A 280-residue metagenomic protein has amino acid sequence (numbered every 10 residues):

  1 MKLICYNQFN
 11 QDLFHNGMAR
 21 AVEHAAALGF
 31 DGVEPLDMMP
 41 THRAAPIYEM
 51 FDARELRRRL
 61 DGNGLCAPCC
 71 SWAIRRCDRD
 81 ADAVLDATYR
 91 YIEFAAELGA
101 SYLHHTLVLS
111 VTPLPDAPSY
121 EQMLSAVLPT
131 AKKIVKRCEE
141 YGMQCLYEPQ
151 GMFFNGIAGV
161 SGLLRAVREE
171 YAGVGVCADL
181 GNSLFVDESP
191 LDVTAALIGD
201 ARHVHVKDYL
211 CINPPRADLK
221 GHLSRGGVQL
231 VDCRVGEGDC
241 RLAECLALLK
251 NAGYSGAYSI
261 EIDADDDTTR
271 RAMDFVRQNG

Functional and structural regions predicted by a protein language model:
M1-N7, Q11, H15-G29, D61 (+2 more regions): Histidine-acidic metal/acid-base catalytic patches
M1-Q8, C66-I74, S110-L114, G221-S224: N-terminal small/glycine-rich loop or linker at the start of catalytic domains across soluble metabolic enzymes
A19, E23, R54, R59-G62 (+2 more regions): Active-site acidic/histidine proton-transfer and metal-coordination neighborhood in alpha/beta enzyme cores
D31-G32, C66, S101, Q144 (+1 more regions): Residue-level detector of anion-binding/catalytic polar loops
E34, C69, H104, L146 (+2 more regions): Conserved beta-strand positions in the central sheet of alpha/beta enzyme cores
E34-L60, S110-P113: Glycine-rich, proline-tolerant flexible connector loops at the mouths of alpha/beta enzymes
T41-R43, I74-R79, S110-T112, G151-N155 (+3 more regions): Short, small-residue-enriched loops and turns at beta-alpha junctions that line or gate enzyme active sites
A73-D82, R234-G236: The substrate-binding groove and active-site-proximal loops of carbohydrate-active enzymes, especially glycoside
